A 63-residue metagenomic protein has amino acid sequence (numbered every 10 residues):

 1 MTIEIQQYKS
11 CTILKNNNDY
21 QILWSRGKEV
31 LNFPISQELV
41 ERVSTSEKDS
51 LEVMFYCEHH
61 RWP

Functional and structural regions predicted by a protein language model:
M1-L31: N-terminal acidic leader/helix
I13, S25, E38, H60-R61: Short linear sequence elements within intrinsically disordered, low-complexity coil regions
V30-E41: A short, exposed loop/beta-hairpin motif centered on an aromatic-Gly-Thr core
E41-P63: A short beta-strand-loop micro-motif that forms or neighbors metal/cofactor- and ligand-binding patches at active-site
